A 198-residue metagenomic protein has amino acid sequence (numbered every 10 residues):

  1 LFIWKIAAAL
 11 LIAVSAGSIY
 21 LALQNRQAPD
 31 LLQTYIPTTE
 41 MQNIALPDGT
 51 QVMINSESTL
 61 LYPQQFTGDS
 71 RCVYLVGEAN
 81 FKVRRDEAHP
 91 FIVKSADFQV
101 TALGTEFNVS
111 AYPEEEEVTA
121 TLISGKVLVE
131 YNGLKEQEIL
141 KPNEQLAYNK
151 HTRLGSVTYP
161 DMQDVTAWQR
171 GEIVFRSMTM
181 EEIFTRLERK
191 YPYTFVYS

Functional and structural regions predicted by a protein language model:
F2-I6, L10-S198: A residue-level detector for the "anchor" residue at the start of short, highly conserved motifs
